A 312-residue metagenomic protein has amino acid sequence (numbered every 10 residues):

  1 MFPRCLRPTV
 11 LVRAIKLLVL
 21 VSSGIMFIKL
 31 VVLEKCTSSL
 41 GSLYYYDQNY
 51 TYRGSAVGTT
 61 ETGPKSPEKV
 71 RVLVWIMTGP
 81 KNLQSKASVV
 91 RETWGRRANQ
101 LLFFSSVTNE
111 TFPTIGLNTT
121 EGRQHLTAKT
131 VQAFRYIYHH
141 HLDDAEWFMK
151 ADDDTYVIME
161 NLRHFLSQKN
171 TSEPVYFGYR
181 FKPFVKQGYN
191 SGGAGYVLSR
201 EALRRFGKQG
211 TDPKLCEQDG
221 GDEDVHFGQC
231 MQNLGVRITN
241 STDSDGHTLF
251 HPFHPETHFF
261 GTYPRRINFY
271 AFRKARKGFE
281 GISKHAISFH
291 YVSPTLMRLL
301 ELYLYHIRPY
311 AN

Functional and structural regions predicted by a protein language model:
F2-N312: Secretory-pathway lumenal glyco-enzymes, predominantly type II signal-anchor Golgi glycosyltransferases
